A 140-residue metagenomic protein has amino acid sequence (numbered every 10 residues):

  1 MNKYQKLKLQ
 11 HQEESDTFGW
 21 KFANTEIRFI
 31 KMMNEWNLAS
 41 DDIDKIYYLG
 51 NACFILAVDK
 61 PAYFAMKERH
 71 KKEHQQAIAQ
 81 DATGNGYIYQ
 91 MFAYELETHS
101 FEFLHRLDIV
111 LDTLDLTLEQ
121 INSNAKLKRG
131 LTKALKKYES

Functional and structural regions predicted by a protein language model:
M1-S140: Soluble, non-transmembrane alpha-helical interaction regions
